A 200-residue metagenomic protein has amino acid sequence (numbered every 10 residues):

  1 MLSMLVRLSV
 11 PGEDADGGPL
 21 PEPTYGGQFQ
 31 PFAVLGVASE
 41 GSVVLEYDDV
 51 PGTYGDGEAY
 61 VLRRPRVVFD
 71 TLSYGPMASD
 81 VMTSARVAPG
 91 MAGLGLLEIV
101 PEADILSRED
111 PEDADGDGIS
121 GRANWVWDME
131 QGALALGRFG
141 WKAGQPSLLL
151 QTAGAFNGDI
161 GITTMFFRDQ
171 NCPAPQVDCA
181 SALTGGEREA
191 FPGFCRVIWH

Functional and structural regions predicted by a protein language model:
M1-H200: Periplasmic c-type cytochrome electron-transfer domains
